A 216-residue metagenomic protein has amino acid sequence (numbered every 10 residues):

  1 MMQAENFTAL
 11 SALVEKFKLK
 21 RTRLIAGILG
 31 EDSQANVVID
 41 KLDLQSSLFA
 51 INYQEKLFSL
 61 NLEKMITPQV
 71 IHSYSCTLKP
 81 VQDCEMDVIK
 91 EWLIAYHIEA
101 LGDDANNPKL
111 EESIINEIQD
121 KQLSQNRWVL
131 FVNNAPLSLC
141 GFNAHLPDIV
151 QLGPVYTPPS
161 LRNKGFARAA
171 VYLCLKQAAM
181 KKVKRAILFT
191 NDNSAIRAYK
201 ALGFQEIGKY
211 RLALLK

Functional and structural regions predicted by a protein language model:
M1-M2, N116, S124-C140: Conserved beta-hairpin
M1-Y74, A213: Acyl-donor-binding surface of acyltransferase catalytic domains
N6-K16, G153-P159, N163-M180, R197 (+1 more regions): Conserved acetyl-CoA-binding loop-helix of GNAT-fold acetyltransferases
R21-E31, A178-N191: Conserved GNAT acetyl-CoA-binding A-motif
L29-A35, I187-K200, A213-K216: Conserved beta-strand-loop-alpha-helix junction that forms the acyl-donor binding cleft
E31, T77-E91: A short beta-loop-alpha structural element at the N-terminal edge of CoA-dependent acyl/N-acetyltransferase catalytic
D43-F49, K200-K209: Conserved acetyl-CoA-binding loop of GNAT-fold acetyltransferases
H97-N116: Conserved GNAT-fold acetyl-CoA-binding loop/helix
